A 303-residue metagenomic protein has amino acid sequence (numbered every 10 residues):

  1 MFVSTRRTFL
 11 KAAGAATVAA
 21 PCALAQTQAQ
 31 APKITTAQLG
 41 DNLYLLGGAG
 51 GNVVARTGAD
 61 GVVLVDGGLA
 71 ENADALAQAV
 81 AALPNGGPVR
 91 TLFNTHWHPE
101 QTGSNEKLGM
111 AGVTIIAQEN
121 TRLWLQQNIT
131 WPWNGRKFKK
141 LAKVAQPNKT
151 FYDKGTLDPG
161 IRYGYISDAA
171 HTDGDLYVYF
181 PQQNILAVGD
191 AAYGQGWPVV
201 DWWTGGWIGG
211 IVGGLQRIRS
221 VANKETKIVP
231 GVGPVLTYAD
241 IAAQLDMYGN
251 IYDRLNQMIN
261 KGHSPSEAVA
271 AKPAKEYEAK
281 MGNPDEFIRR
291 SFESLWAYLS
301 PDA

Functional and structural regions predicted by a protein language model:
M1-T17: N-terminal secretory signal peptides and thylakoid transit peptides that target proteins across membranes
F2, T17, P21-Q26, S220-K227 (+1 more regions): Accessory terminal helices/loops
P21-G47: C-terminal segment of N-terminal export signals and the immediately downstream linker at the start of the mature
A37-G87, Y177-D190: Conserved beta-strand hairpin/beta-sheet module of binuclear metal-dependent hydrolase folds, prominently
N42, R56, D66, H96 (+8 more regions): Divalent metal-coordination and catalytic microenvironments
G61-V62, L69-E71, I166-N250, R254-Q257: Metallo-beta-lactamase
V63-D66, T91-N94, R162-Y163: Short catalytic-loop micro-motif centered on adjacent basic/acidic residues
A81-K154: Active-site HxH/HxHxD metal-binding segment of metal-dependent hydrolases
